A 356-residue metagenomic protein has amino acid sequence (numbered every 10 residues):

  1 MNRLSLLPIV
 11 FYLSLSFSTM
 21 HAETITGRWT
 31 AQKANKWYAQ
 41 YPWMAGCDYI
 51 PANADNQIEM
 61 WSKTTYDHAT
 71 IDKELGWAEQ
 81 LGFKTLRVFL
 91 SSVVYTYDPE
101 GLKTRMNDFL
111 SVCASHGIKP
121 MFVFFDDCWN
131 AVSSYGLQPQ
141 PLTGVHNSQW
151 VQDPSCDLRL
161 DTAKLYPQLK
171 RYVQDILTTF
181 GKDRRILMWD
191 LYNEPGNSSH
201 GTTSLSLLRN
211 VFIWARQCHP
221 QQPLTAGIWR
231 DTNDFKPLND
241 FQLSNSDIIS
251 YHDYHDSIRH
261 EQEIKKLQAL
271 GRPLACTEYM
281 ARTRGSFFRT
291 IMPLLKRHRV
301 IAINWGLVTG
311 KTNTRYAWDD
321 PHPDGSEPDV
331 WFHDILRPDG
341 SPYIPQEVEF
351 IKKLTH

Functional and structural regions predicted by a protein language model:
M1-E23: Bacterial Sec-dependent N-terminal signal peptides
T24-S246, H252, S257-R259, L270 (+7 more regions): Active-site mouth of glycoside hydrolases
N304-G306: Replace "adjacent to P-loop NTPase cores in ATP/GTP-dependent enzymes" with "adjacent to NTP-binding cores
Y316-P321: Structured C-terminal subdomain patch of bacterial secreted/periplasmic proteins
